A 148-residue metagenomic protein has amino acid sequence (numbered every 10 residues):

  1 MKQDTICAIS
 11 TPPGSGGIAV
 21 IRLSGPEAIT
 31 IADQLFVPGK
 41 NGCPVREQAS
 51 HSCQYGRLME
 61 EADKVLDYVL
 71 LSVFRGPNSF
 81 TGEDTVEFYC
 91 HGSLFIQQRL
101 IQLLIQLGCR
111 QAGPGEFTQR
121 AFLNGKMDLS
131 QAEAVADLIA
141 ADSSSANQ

Functional and structural regions predicted by a protein language model:
M1-Q148: A glycine-rich (often HGG/GG-containing) alpha/beta subdomain
